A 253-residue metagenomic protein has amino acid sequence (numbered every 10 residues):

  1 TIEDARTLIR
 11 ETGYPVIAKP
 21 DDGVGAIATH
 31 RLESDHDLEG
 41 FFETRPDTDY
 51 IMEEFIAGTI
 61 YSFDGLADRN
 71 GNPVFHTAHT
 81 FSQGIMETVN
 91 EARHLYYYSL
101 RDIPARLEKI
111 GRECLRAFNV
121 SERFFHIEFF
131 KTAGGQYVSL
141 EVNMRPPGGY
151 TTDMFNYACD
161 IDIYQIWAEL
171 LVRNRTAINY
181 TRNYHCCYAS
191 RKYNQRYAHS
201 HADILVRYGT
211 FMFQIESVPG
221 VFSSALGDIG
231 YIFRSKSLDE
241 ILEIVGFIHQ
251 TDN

Functional and structural regions predicted by a protein language model:
T1-I2, L32-H36, S200, S237: Alpha-helix N-cap recognition
T1-T29: A conserved helix-loop-beta module that forms one wall/lid of the active-site cleft in ATP-utilizing catalytic domains
P15-A18, I27-S62, E87-Y96, E108 (+2 more regions): Conserved ATP-binding module of the ATP-grasp superfamily
P20-D21, E87-V89, F222-L226: Short, flexible turn/loop "capping" segments at secondary-structure junctions
I27, Y61-F63, F125-I127, L140 (+1 more regions): Change "...and in nucleic-acid phosphodiester-cleaving endonucleases..." to "...and in nucleic-acid processing enzymes
E54-V120, F124, K131, N143-L171: ATP-dependent carboxylate/phosphate-activation module, predominantly the ATP-grasp catalytic core and closely related
G135-Y137: Conserved protein kinase catalytic/activation segment
I166-N253: Peripheral (often C-terminal) accessory segments that flank ATP-dependent C-N-forming ligase machineries
